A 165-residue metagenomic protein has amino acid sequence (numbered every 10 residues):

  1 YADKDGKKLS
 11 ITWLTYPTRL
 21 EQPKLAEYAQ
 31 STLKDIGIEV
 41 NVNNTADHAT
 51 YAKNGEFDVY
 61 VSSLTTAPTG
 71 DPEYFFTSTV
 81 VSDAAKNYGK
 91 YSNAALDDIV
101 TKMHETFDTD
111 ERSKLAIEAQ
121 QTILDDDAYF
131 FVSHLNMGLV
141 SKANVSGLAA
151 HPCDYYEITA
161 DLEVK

Functional and structural regions predicted by a protein language model:
Y1-L9, K53-G55, T77-E105, H134-K165: Short, solvent-exposed loop/beta-turn-alpha elements that line the ligand-binding surface or hinge of extracytoplasmic
Y1-Q30, E118, V164: Append "and occasionally in soluble cytosolic enzymes with long acidic Gly/Pro-rich linkers
I11-L14, N41-N43, V59-S63, I123 (+1 more regions): Structural recognition of the beta-strand scaffold that forms the well-ordered cores of secreted hydrolase catalytic
L14-L25, N44, N87-A95, H104-E111 (+1 more regions): Extracytoplasmic/periplasmic, Sec-exported soluble proteins
P17-L20, D47-A49, T65-T69, T122 (+2 more regions): Solvent-exposed loop/turn segments at secondary-structure junctions within structured extracellular/periplasmic domains
K24-E27, S31-D35, T50, A94-T101 (+2 more regions): Solvent-exposed, polar/charged alpha-helical surfaces in well-ordered, non-transmembrane soluble domains, broadly
L25-A26, D71-Y74, N144: Short, solvent-exposed loop/turn and secondary-structure capping segments
S31-V80, L115-A116: Periplasmic binding protein-like
